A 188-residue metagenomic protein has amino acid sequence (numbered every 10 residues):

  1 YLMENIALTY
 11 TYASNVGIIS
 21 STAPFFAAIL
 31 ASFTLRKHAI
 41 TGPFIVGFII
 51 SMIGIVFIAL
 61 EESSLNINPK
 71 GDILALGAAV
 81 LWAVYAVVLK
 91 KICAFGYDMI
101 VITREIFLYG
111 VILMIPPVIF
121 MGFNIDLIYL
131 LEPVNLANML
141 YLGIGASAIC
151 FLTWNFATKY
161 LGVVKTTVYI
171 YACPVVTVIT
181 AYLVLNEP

Functional and structural regions predicted by a protein language model:
Y1-S20, L30, I50, F57-I58 (+1 more regions): Specific transmembrane alpha-helical segments of multi-pass solute transporters/efflux pumps, especially DMT/EamA
I6-T11, L60-P69, I125-Y129, N186: Membrane-interface helix caps and helix-loop-helix hairpins in membrane proteins
A7, F33-R36, I92, I102 (+2 more regions): Hydrophobic/aromatic residues within transmembrane alpha-helices of multi-pass small-molecule transporters
Y12-A13, A39, Y97-D98, G162-V163 (+1 more regions): A helix-boundary/kink motif common to multi-pass secondary transporters, especially Major Facilitator Superfamily
N15-I18, G42-I45, V101-E105, K159 (+1 more regions): Signature of the 12-TM Major Facilitator Superfamily
T22-P24, I29-L30, I40-E61, A79 (+2 more regions): Hydrophobic transmembrane alpha-helices of multi-pass small-molecule transport proteins
H38, L60, N135, Y171-P188: C-terminal-most transmembrane helix of multi-pass membrane proteins
F44-I53, K70-G77, L81, V88-G145 (+2 more regions): Hydrophobic alpha-helical transmembrane segments of multi-pass integral membrane proteins, especially transporters
